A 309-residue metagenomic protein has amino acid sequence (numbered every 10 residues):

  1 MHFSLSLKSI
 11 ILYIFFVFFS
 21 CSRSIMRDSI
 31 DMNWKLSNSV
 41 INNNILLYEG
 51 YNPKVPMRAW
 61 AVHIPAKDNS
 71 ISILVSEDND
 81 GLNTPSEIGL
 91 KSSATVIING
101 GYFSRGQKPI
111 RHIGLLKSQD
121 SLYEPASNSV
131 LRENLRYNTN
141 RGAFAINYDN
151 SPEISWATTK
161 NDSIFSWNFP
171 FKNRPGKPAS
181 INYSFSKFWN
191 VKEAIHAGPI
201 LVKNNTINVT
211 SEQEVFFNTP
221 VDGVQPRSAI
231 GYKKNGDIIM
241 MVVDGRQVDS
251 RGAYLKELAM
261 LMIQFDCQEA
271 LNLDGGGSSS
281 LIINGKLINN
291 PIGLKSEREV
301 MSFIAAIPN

Functional and structural regions predicted by a protein language model:
M1-S29: Bacterial Sec-dependent N-terminal signal peptides
C21-N309: Gly/Ser/Thr/Pro-rich low-complexity, intrinsically disordered segments
